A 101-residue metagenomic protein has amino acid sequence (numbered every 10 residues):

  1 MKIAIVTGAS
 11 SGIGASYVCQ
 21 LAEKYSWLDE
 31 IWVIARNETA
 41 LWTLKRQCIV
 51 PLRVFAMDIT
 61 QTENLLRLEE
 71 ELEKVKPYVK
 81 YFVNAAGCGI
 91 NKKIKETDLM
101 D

Functional and structural regions predicted by a protein language model:
T7, V79-G87: Rossmann-fold scaffold of SDR-type NAD(P)-dependent oxidoreductases
S10-S11: Conserved glycine-rich cofactor-binding loop
G14-A15: N-terminal Rossmann-fold NAD(P) dinucleotide-binding loop
L21: Aromatic pocket-lining residues of Rossmann-like dinucleotide-binding sites
Y25-T43: Conserved glycine-rich Rossmann-like NAD(P)H-binding loop of the short-chain dehydrogenase/reductase
C48-E63: Rossmann-fold cofactor-recognition segment
T60-K74: Conserved Rossmann-fold cofactor-binding substructure of NAD(P)-dependent oxidoreductases
L66, G89-D101: Conserved mid-core segment of classical short-chain dehydrogenase/reductases
